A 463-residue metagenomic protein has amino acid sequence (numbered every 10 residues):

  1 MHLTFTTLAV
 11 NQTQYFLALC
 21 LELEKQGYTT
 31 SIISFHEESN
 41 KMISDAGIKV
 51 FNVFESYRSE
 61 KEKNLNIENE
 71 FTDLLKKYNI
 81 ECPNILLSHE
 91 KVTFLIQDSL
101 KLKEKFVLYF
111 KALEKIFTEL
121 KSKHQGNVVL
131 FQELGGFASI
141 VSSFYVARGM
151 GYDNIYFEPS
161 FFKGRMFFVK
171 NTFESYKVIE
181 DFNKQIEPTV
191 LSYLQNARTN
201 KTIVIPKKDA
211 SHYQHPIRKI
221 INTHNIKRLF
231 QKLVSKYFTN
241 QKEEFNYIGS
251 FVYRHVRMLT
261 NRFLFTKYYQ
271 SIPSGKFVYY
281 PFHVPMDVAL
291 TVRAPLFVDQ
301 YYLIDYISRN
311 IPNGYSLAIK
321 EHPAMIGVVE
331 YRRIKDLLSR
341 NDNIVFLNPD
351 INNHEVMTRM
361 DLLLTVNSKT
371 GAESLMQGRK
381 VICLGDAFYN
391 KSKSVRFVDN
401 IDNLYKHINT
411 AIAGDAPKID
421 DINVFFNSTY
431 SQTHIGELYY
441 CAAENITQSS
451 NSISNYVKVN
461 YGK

Functional and structural regions predicted by a protein language model:
M1-V10, F131, F282-P285: Nucleotide-activated donor-dependent transferases that construct or modify glycoconjugates
K25-E114, P159-M258: Conserved N-terminal ligand/cofactor-binding loop architecture of enzyme catalytic domains
F35, S88-K91, P159, V278-D287 (+2 more regions): Short loop/turn segments at strand-loop or loop-helix junctions that form parts of catalytic or ligand-binding pockets
K115-E180: Conserved nucleotide-sugar donor-interacting segment of glycosyltransferase catalytic cores, predominantly GT-B
Q132-G135, E158, N348-R396: A donor-sugar binding/catalytic signature common to diverse glycosyltransferases and related nucleotide-sugar
I179-I226, S394-K463: Leloir-type glycosyltransferase catalytic cores
I272-Y301, S308, E321-A324, N427 (+1 more regions): Active-site donor-nucleotide binding/catalytic segment of nucleotide-sugar enzymes
Y306-N348: Catalytic donor nucleotide-activated moiety binding site of glycosyltransferases and closely related
